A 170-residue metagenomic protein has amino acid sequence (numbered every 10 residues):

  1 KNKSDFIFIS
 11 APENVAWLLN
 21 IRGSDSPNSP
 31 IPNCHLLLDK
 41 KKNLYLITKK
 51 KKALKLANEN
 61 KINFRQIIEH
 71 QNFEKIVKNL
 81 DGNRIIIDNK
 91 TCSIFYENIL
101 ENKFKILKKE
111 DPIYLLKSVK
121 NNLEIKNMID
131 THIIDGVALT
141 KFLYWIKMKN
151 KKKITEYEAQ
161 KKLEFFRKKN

Functional and structural regions predicted by a protein language model:
K1-N170: Active-site neighborhoods and metal-handling regions in enzymes and metal-associated proteins
